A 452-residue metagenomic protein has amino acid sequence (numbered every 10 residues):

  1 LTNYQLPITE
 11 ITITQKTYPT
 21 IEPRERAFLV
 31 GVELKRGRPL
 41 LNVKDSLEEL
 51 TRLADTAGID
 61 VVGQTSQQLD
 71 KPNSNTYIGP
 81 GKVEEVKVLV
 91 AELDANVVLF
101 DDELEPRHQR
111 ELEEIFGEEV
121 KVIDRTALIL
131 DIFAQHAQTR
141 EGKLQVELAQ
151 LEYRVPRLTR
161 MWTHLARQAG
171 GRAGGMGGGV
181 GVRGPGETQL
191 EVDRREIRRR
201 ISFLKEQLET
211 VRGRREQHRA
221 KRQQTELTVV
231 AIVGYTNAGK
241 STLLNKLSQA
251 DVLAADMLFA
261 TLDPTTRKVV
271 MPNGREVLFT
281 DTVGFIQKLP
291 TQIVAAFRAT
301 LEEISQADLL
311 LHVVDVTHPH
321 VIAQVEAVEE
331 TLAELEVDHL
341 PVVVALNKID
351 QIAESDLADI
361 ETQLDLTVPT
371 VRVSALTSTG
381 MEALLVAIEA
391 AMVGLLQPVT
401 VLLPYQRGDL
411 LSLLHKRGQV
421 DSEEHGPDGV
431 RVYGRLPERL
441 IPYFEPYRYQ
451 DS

Functional and structural regions predicted by a protein language model:
Y4-I129, Y449-S452: N-terminal accessory targeting/assembly segments
I11-V32, T159-A238, L244-N245, P319 (+1 more regions): C-terminal-of-GTPase-core extension/linker across diverse P-loop GTPases
Q15, R215, R222-T228, L247-E276 (+2 more regions): Switch I (effector-binding) loop of TRAFAC-class P-loop GTPase G-domains
R36-N42, P72-T76, H136-G142, T188-Q189 (+4 more regions): Flexible beta-alpha connector loops of hexameric P-loop NTPases
L47, T51-D55, K87-E92, L104-E114 (+2 more regions): Conserved C-terminal guanine-recognition region of P-loop GTPase G domains, centered on the G4
L50, V98, L151, I197 (+8 more regions): Residue-level signature of catalytic and energy-coupling elements of molecular machines, predominantly ATP/GTP-dependent
D60-G63, Q67-N73, M257-K288: Switch I (G2) and immediately adjacent beta-strands of P-loop GTPase domains
A127-V146: Short alpha-helix plus adjacent loop in nuclease-associated cores
